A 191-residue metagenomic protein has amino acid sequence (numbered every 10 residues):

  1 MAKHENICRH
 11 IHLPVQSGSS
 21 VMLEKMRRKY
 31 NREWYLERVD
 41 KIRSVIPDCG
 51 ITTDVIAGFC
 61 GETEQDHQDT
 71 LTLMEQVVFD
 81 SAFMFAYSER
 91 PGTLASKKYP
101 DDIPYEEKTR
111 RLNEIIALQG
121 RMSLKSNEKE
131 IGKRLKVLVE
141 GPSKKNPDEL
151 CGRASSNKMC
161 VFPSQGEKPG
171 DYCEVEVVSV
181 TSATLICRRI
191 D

Functional and structural regions predicted by a protein language model:
M1-S81, Y87, P91-E107: Conserved non-cysteine loop/helix-boundary elements of the Radical SAM core domain that shape
I11-L13, A82, V139, E176-V177: OB-fold and OB-like beta-barrel modules that bind single-stranded nucleic acids
F79, M84, Q119-S123: Short N-terminal helix-initiation segments at or just after the protein's N-terminus
F85-A86, P163: Short beta->alpha connector loops at strand-helix junctions that form conserved, small/polar/Pro-enriched
A95-D191: Terminal RNA-binding accessory module
